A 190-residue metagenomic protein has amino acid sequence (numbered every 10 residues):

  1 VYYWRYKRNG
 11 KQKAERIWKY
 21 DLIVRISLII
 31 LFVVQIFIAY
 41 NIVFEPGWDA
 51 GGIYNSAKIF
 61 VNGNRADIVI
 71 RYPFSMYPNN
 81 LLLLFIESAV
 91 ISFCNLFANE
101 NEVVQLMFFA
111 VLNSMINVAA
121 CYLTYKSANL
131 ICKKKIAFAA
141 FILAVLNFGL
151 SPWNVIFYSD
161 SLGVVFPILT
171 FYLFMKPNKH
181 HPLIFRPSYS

Functional and structural regions predicted by a protein language model:
V1-F37: Start-transfer (signal-anchor) and selected internal transmembrane alpha helices of multi-pass inner/ER membrane
Y2, E87, I91, N95 (+2 more regions): Hydrophobic transmembrane alpha-helices
Y3-R16, N129-I131, M175-S188: Membrane-interface junctions at the ends of membrane-embedded or membrane-associated helices
V34-Y54: Helix-to-loop transition at the C-terminal end of transmembrane segments
I53-N55, I59, N117-C121, A144 (+1 more regions): Hydrophobic core segments of transmembrane alpha-helices in multi-pass, intramembrane catalytic enzymes
Y54-K58, Y72-V104: Short hydrophobic/aromatic helix or loop-helix immediately within or flanking a transmembrane segment in polytopic
V103-F108, M115, A119-L146, V164-V165 (+1 more regions): Transmembrane-helix signature of polytopic, membrane-embedded enzymes that assemble or transfer cell-envelope glycans
G149-L162: Short acidic/glycine- and proline-prone juxtamembrane loop motifs at membrane-interface regions of multi-pass membrane
